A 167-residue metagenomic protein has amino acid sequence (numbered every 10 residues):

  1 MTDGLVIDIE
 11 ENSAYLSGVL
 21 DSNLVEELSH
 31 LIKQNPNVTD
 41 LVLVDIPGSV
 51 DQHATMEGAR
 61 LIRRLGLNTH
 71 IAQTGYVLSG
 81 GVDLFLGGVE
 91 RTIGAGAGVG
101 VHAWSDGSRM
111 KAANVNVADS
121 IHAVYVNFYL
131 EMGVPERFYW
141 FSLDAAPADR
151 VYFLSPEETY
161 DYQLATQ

Functional and structural regions predicted by a protein language model:
T2-E27: STAS-typified acidic loop motif
I7-L16, N37-L43, W104-M110: Acidic/histidine-rich, surface-exposed loop or edge segments in extracytoplasmic proteins
G18-E26, S49-M56, G75-S79, A112-A123 (+1 more regions): Soluble non-cytosolic domains of exported or imported proteins
V25-I32, T55-A59, R63, V82 (+5 more regions): Extracytoplasmic/secreted envelope proteins and their assembly/folding machinery, especially bacterial periplasmic
P36-H53, N68-T74: Short, glycine-/small-residue-enriched flexible loop/hinge segments at domain edges that mediate gating
D40, H70-T74, G94-A97, E136-A145: Surface-exposed patches in mature extracellular/periplasmic domains of secreted proteins
P47, R63-S105: Glycine-rich beta-to-alpha active-site loop
S108-Q167: Charged, glycine-interspersed solvent-exposed loop segments at helix/strand-loop junctions that cap or gate access
